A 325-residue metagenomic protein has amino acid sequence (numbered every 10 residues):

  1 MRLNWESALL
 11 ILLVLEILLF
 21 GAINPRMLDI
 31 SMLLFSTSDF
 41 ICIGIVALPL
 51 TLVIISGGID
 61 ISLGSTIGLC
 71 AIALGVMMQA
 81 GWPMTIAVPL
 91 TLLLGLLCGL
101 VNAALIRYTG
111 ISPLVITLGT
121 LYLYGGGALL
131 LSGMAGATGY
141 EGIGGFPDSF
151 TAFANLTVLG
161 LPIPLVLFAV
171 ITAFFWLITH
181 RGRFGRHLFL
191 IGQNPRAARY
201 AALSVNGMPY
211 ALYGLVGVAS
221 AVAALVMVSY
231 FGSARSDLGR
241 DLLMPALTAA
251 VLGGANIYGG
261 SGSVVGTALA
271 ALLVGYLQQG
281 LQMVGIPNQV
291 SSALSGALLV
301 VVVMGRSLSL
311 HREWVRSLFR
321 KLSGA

Functional and structural regions predicted by a protein language model:
M1-L18, A173, Q193, Y200-G207 (+1 more regions): Cytosolic-side transmembrane-helix boundaries in multi-pass membrane proteins
M1-R2, S56-I59, L97-G142, I178-R183 (+2 more regions): Short loop segments and helix-boundary regions at transmembrane helix junctions of multi-pass inner-membrane proteins
E6-I11, S36, G44, S65-L69 (+7 more regions): Hydrophobic alpha-helical transmembrane segments
L12-L28, S56, L131-S132, W176-R183 (+1 more regions): Structural signal for alpha-helical transmembrane segments and their membrane-water exit/capping regions in multi-pass
E16-A80, A104-I111, A250, G254-V265 (+1 more regions): Single transmembrane alpha-helix segments in multi-pass membrane proteins
P83-T91, L97-N102, I106, T157-A234: Helix-loop-helix "hairpin" substructures at the membrane interface of multi-pass membrane proteins
P113-R181, M208-A211, Y230-G239, V290 (+1 more regions): Transmembrane helix-bundle core of multi-pass membrane transporters and related energy-transducing complexes
Y213, S220, Y230-G296: Transmembrane alpha-helical segments in multi-pass inner-membrane proteins
